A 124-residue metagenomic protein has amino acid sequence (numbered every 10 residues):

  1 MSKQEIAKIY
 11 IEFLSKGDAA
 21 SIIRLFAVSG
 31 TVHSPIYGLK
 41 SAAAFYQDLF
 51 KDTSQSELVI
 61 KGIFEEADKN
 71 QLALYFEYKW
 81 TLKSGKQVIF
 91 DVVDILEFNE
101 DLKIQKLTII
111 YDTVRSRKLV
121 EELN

Functional and structural regions predicted by a protein language model:
M1-L25: Short acidic-aromatic low-complexity motifs
Y10, I22-I23, G30, A42 (+4 more regions): Hydrophobic pocket/interface hotspot
A19-Q71: A solvent-exposed, acidic/Ser-Thr-rich amphipathic alpha-helical stretch
D52, W80-I89: Short, cysteine-centered beta-strand-loop-beta hairpins and adjacent loop/turn segments enriched in charged/polar
L58-V59, Y75, V88-D94: Short, surface-exposed coil-to-beta transition loops
Q71-Y78: Short, well-ordered beta-strand segments in beta-rich or mixed alpha/beta enzyme and ligand-binding folds
I109-N124: Low-complexity, intrinsically disordered terminal/linker segments enriched in charged and Gly/Pro repeats
